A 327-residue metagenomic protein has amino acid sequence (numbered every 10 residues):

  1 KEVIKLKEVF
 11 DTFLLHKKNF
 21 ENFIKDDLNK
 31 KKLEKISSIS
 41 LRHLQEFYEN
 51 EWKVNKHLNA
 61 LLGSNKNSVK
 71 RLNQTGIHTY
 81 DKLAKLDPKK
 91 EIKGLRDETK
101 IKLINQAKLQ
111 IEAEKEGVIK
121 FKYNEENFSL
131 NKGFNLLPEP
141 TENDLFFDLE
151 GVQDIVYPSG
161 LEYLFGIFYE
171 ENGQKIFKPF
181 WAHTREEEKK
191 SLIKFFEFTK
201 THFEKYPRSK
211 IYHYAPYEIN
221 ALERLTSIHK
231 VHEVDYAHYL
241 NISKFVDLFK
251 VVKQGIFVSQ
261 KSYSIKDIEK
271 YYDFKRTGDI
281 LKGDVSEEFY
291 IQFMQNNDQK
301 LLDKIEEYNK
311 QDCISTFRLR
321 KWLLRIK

Functional and structural regions predicted by a protein language model:
K1-I24, Y169, F177-E287: Conserved DEDDh/DEDDy metal-dependent 3′-5′ exonuclease domain
E2-A60, K66-V69, T75-T79, I268-K327: Acidic, Mg2+-coordinating catalytic module of metal-dependent nucleases/exonucleases that use a two-metal-ion mechanism
I36-Y169, F177-W181, E188: C-terminal extensions
N59-G63, K70-Q74, D154-I155, A182-E186 (+6 more regions): Generic amphipathic alpha-helical segments used as scaffolds and interaction surfaces in large, multi-domain proteins
L86, F147-E150, F168-E170, Y212-A215 (+2 more regions): Generic beta-strand/beta-sheet core signal
I155-G160, I219-S227, L319: A short acidic (Asp/Glu
G173: Short glycine-rich, Thr/Ser-proximal phosphate-binding strand/loop in the N-terminal lobe of ATP-dependent enzymes
